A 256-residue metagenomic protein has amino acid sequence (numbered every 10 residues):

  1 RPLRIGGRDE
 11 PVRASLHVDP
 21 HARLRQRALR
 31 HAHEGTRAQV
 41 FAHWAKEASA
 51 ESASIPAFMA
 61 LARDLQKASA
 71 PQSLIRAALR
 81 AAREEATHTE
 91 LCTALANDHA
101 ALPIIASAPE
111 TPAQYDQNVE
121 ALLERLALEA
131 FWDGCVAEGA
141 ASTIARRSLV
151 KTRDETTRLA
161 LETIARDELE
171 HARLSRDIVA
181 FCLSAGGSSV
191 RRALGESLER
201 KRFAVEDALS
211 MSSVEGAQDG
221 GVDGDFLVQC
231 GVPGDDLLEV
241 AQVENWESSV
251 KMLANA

Functional and structural regions predicted by a protein language model:
R1-A256: Non-heme di-metal
